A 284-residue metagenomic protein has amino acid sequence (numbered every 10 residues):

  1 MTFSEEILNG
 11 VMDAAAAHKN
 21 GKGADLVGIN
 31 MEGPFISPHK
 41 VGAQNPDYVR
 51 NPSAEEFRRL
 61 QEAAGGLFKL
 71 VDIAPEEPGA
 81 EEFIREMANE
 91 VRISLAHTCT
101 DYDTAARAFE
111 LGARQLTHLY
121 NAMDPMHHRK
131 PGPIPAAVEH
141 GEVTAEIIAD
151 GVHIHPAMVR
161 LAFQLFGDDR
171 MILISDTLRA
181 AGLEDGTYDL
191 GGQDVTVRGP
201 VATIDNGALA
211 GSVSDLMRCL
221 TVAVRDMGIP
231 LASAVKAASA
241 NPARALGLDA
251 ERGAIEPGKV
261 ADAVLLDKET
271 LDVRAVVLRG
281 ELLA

Functional and structural regions predicted by a protein language model:
M1-L67: Divalent-metal coordination cores built from histidine and acidic residues
M1-N9, P75-P78, I148, R225: Divalent metal-binding segments
I7-G21, F83-R92, P230-V235: Short, electropositive alpha-helical surface patch
G10, A14, R59, E86 (+5 more regions): Alpha-helical scaffold segments in soluble metabolic enzymes
E62-D185: Active-site core of metal-dependent hydrolases
P135-A145, G151, F163-S175, A180-L266: His/Asp/Glu-enriched, well-ordered alpha-helical/loop segment that forms or immediately abuts the divalent-metal
T270-V276: Short, Lys/Arg- and Gly-enriched loop/turn segments at beta-strand edges
